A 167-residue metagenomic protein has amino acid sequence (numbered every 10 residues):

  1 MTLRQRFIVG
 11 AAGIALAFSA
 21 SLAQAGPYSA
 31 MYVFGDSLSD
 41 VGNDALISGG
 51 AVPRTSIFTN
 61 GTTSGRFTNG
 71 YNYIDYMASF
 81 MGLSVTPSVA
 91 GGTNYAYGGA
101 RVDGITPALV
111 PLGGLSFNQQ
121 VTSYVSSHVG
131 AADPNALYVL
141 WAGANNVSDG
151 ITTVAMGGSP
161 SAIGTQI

Functional and structural regions predicted by a protein language model:
T2-R4, A11-A12, L22-I167: Conserved active-site regions of diverse hydrolases
A15-A17: Duplex nucleic acid-engaging cores and interfaces of nucleic-acid transaction enzymes
